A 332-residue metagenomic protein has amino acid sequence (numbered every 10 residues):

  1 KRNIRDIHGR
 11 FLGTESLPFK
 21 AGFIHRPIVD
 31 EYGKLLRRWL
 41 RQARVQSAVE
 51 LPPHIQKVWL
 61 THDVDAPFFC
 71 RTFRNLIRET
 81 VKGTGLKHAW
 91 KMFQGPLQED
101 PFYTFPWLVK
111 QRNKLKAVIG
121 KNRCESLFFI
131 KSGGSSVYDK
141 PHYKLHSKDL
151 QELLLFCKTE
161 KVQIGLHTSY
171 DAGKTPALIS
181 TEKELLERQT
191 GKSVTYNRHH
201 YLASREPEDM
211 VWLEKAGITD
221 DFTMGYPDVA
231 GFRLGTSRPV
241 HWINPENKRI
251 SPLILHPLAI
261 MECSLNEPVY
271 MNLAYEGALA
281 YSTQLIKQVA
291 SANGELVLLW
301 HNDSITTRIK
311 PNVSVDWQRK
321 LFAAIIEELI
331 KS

Functional and structural regions predicted by a protein language model:
K1-L145, R238, P245-S332: Terminal accessory/targeting
G22, G165, V229-R233, G294: Glycine-centered flexibility motif
D63, H167, L213: Conserved hydrophobic/aromatic pocket- or pore-lining residues that grip, position, or stack substrates in active sites
A66-C70, P106, K110-S204, N302: Metal-dependent polysaccharide deacetylase catalytic core of the NodB/CE4 family, i.e., the active-site-bearing domain
A89-Q94, K158-V162, N197, P227-A230 (+1 more regions): Short C-terminal domain-edge/linker segments immediately following a structured domain
T159-E160, A216, A292, S332: Structured helix-beta-strand junction loops
D171-I250, H256, L298, T307-K310: Catalytic domains of cell-wall/extracellular-matrix polysaccharide-remodeling enzymes, centered on de-N-acetylation
